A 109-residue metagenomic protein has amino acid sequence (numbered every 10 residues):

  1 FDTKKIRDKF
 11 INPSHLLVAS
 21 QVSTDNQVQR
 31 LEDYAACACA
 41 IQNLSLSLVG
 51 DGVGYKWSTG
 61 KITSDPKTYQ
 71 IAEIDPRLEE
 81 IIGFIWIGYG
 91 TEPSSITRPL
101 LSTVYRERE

Functional and structural regions predicted by a protein language model:
F1-C37: Glycine/small-residue-rich phosphate/adenosyl-binding loop
F1-K4, T68-I71, G90: Glycine-rich, charged/polar anion/phosphate-binding loops that engage phosphate groups from diverse ligands
I11-H15, V53, R77-I81: Short coil/turn connectors at secondary-structure junctions
V28-E32, V53-K67: GST superfamily/GST-like fold recognition
L44: Aromatic/hydrophobic pocket-lining residues that form π-stacking "cages" and hydrophobic walls in ligand
R77-E109: C-terminal helix-cap and adjacent tail motif
